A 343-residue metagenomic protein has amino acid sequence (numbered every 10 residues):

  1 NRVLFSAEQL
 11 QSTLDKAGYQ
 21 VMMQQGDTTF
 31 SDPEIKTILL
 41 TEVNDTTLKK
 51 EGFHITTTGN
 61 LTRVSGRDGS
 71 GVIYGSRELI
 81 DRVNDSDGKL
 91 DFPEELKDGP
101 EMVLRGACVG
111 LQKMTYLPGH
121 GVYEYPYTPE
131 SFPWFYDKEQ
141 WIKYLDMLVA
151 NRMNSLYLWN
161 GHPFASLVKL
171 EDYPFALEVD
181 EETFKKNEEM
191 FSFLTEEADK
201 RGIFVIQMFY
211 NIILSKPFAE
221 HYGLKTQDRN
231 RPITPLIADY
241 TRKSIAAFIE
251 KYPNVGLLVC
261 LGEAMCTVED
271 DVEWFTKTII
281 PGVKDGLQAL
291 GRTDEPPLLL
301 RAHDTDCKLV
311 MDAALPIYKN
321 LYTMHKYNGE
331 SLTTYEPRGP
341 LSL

Functional and structural regions predicted by a protein language model:
N1, L39-N44, S65-R67, L111 (+2 more regions): Structural motif
R2-L4, V72, A165-L167, S215-P217 (+3 more regions): Extracytoplasmic/secreted cell-surface and envelope-processing proteins
S6-G26: N-terminal segment of the mature soluble domain
S6-Q9, T13, T46-G52, T56-T234 (+1 more regions): Feature activates predominantly on carbohydrate-active enzymes
Y19-D27, G88-E95, W159, L261 (+1 more regions): Surface-exposed patches in mature extracellular/periplasmic domains of secreted proteins
M22-K50: Short, well-ordered secondary-structure micro-motifs within conserved domains or adaptor modules
M23-Q25, Q207, L300: A structural preference for short, hydrophobic beta-strand core positions in alpha/beta folds
N154, E178, K185-E188, S192-F193 (+2 more regions): Catalytic-core regions of glycoside hydrolase
